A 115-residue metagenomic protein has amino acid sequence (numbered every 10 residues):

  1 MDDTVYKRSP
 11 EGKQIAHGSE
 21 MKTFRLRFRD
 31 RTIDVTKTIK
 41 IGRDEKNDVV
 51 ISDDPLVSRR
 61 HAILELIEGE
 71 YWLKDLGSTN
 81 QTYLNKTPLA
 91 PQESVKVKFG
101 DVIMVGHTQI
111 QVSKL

Functional and structural regions predicted by a protein language model:
M1-D53, I67, F99-V102: Intrinsically disordered, low-complexity acidic Ser/Thr-rich regulatory segments
D34, Y83-L115: C-terminal boundary/linker segments immediately following FHA domains
T38, H61, Q109: Beta-strand-rich binding-surface signature of beta-sandwich/beta-barrel folds used to engage anionic ligands
I41, R60-L64, E70-K74, N80-L84 (+1 more regions): Short hydrophobic/aromatic patches on the structural cores and recognition surfaces of FHA
R43, D53, L66, D75-L76 (+3 more regions): Residue-level recognition of conserved beta-strand positions in structured domain cores
D48, N80, P88: Residue-level detector of flexible, active-site-proximal loop/helix-junction positions within diverse enzyme catalytic
P55-R59: Short coil-to-beta-strand transition motifs
